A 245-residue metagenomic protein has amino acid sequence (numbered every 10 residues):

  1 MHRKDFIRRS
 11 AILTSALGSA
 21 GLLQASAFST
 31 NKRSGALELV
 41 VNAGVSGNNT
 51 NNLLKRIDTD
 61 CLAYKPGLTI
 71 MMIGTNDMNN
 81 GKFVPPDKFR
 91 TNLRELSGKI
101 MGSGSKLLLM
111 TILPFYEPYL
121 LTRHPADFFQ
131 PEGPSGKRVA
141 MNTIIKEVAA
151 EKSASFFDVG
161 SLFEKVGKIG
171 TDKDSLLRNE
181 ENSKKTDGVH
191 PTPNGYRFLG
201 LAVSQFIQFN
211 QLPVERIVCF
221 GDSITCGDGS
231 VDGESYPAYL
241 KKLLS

Functional and structural regions predicted by a protein language model:
D5-A27: N-terminal export signals
L22-V40: C-terminal segment of N-terminal export signals and the immediately downstream linker at the start of the mature
R33-L39, N52-I217, V231-S245: Alpha-helical cap/lid subdomain in secreted, periplasmic, or secretory-pathway luminal O-acyl-processing enzymes
L39-N49: A short beta-strand-loop structural module common to alpha/beta enzyme folds
V45, V189, P193, D222: Conserved donor-binding loops in enzymes that form glycosidic bonds
N49-N52, C226-D228: Short, solvent-exposed loop/turn elements at domain surfaces
T75, D222-S223: Active-site metal-binding loops of divalent metal-dependent hydrolases
